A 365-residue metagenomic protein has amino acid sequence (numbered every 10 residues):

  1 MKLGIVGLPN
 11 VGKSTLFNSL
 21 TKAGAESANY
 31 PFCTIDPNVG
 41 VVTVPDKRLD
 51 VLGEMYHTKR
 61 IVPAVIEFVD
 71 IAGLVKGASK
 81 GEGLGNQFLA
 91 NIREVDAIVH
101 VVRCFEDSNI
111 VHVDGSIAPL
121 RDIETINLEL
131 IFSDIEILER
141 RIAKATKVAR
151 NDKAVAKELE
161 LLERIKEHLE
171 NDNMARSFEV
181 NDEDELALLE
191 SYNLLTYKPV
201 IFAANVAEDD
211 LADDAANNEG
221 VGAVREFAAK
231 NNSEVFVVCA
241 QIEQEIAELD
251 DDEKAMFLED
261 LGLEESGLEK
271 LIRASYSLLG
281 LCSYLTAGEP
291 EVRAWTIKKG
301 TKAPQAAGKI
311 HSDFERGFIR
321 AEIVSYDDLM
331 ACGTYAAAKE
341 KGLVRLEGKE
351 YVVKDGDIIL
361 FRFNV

Functional and structural regions predicted by a protein language model:
M1-V111, E139-R140, K144: Conserved G1/Walker A P-loop phosphate-binding module
K2-V6, F17, K144-V352, I359 (+1 more regions): C-terminal-of-GTPase-core extension/linker across diverse P-loop GTPases
V6, F32, P37-G40, K47-L49 (+16 more regions): Short capping/connector residues at structural and topological boundaries
G12-F17, P45-H57, G85-N109, L120-L130 (+4 more regions): Phosphate-binding glycine-rich loops and adjacent basic patches that engage nucleotide phosphates, nucleic-acid
F32, D46-L49, V62-F68, E82-D96 (+9 more regions): Amphipathic alpha-helical transducer elements in NTP-driven molecular machines
G40-P45, A72-E82, R93-V155, N171-D182 (+2 more regions): Conserved Switch II/interswitch segment of TRAFAC-class P-loop GTPases
I92, V353-K354: Short, well-ordered loop/turn sites that connect or cap secondary structure elements
